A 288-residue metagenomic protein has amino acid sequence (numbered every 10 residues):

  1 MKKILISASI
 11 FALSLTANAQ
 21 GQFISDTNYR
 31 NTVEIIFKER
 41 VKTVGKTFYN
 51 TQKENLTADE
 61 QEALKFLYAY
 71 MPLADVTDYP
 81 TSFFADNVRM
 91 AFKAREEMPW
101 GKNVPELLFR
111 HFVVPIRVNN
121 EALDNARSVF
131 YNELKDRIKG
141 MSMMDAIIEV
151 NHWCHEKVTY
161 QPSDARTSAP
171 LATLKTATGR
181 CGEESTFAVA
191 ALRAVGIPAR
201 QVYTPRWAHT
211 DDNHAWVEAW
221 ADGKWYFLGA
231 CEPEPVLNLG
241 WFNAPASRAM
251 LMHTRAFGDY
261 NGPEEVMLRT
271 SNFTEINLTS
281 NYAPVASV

Functional and structural regions predicted by a protein language model:
M1-Q22: Bacterial Sec-dependent N-terminal signal peptides
A19-I147, S163, A194, W225 (+1 more regions): N-terminal accessory/pre-domain segments preceding catalytic cores
N132-R137, A146-H152, Q161-T167, L171 (+1 more regions): Hydrophobic/aromatic-rich core segments of domains that either
